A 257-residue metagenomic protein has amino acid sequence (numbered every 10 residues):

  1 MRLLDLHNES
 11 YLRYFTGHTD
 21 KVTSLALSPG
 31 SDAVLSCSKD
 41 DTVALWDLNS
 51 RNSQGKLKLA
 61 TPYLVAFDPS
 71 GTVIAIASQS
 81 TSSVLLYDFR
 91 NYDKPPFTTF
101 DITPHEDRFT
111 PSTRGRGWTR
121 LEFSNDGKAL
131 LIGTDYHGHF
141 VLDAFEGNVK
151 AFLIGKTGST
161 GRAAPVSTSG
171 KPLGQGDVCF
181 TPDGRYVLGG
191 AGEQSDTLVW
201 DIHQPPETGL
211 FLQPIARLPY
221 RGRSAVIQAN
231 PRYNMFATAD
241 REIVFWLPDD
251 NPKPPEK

Functional and structural regions predicted by a protein language model:
M1-D5, L25, V43-D47, V84-D88 (+3 more regions): WD40-repeat beta-propellers
Y11-G17, C37, S53-L59, P96-D101 (+5 more regions): Short C-terminal beta-strands that terminate individual repeats in beta-propeller domains, predominantly WD40 blades
D20-A26, A60-F67, S112-E122, G170-C179 (+1 more regions): Canonical WD40 repeat/beta-propeller blade segments in eukaryotic WD-repeat proteins
A26-D32, A66-T72, A77, E122-G127 (+3 more regions): Loop/turn segments within WD40 beta-propeller blades
C37-D40, A77-S80, G133-Y136, G190-E193 (+1 more regions): Conserved strand-to-loop turn within each blade of WD40 beta-propeller repeats
D88-P95, D143-A151, D201-G209, P248-E256: Short loop/turn segments immediately following beta-strands, especially the blade-tip and inter-blade linker loops
D126, I132-V141, P165-Q204: Loop/turn-rich, solvent-exposed surfaces of beta-rich toroidal or solenoidal domains
A225-K257: Blade-level signature of beta-propeller repeat domains, shared across WD40, Kelch, NHL, RCC1 and BNR/Asp-box propellers
